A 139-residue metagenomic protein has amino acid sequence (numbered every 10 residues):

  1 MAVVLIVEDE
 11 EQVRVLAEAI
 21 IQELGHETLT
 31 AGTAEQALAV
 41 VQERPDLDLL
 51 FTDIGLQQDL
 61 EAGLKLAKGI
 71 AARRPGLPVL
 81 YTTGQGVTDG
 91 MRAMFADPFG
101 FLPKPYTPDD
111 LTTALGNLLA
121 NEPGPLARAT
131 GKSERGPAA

Functional and structural regions predicted by a protein language model:
E8, T83: Conserved acidic carboxylate
E11-L29: Two-component/phosphorelay signaling modules centered on CheY-like receiver
T30-L49, Q57, G90: Acidic, metal-coordinating helix/loop segments flanking the phosphotransfer/catalytic sites of two-component signaling
D46-D48, A72-L80, P103: His-Asp phosphorelay/catalytic-motif detector in bacterial-type signaling
E61-L77: Short amphipathic alpha-helix used as the core "switch/output" element in two-component signaling
R92-L102: As written
Y106-L118, P123, A127: C-terminal output helix
E122-A139: CheY-like receiver
